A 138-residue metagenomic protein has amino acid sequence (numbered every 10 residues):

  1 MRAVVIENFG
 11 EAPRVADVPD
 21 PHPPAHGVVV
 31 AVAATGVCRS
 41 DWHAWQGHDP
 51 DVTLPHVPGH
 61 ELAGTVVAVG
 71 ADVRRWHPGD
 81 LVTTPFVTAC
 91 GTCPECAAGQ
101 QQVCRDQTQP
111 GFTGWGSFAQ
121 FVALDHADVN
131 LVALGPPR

Functional and structural regions predicted by a protein language model:
M1-R2: Extreme N-terminal starter segment of soluble prokaryotic enzymes
V5, D20, A44, A123-L124: Conserved hydrophobic "DFG−1" position in protein kinase catalytic cores
V5-E7, Q46, V66, A97: Residue-level signal for short segments within beta-strands and strand-turn junctions of well-structured beta-sheet
F9-G10, V67-D72, H126-D128, P137: Short loop segments at secondary-structure junctions
G10-V15, R39-S40: Short N-terminal binding/cap micro-motifs at the start of the first secondary-structure element
P21-T35, H48-P94, G135: Glycine-rich beta-strand-centered segment in the early N-terminal region that forms part of a ligand/cofactor-binding
S40-Q46: Cytochrome P450 core scaffold surrounding the K-helix E-X-X-R motif and the conserved "meander" helix-loop region
C90-R138: NAD(P)H dinucleotide-binding glycine-rich loop of Rossmann-like/cofactor-binding domains, especially the beta1-alpha1
